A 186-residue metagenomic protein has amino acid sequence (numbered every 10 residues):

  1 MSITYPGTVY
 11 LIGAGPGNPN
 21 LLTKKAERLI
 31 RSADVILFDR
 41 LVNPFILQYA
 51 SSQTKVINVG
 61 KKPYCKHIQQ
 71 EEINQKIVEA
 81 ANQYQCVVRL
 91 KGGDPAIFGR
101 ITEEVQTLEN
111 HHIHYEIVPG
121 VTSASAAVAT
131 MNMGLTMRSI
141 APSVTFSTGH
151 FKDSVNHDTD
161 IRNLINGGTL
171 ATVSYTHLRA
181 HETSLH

Functional and structural regions predicted by a protein language model:
M1-A14, P19, K24-V118, A126: Class I S-adenosyl-L-methionine
N18, D94-G167: Class I SAM-dependent methyltransferase SAM-binding "motif I" and its flanking Rossmann-like core
I36-L37, A171-V173: A short beta-strand/loop micro-motif in the catalytic core of glycosyltransferases that engages the nucleotide-sugar
N43-L47, S154, L178-R179: Short, charged/polar "capping" segments at the starts of alpha-helices and the immediately preceding loops
K55-Q69, M137-T148, A171: Acidic/glycine-enriched edge-of-secondary-structure segments
T176-L185: Conserved small/polar residues in nucleotide/adenosyl-binding loops
